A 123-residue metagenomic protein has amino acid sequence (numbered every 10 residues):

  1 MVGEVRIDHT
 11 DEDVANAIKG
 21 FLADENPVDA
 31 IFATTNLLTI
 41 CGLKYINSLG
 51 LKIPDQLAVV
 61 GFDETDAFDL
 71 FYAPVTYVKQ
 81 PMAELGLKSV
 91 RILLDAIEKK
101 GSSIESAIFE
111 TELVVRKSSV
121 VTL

Functional and structural regions predicted by a protein language model:
M1-L123: Bacterial carbohydrate/catabolite-sensing allosteric modules
